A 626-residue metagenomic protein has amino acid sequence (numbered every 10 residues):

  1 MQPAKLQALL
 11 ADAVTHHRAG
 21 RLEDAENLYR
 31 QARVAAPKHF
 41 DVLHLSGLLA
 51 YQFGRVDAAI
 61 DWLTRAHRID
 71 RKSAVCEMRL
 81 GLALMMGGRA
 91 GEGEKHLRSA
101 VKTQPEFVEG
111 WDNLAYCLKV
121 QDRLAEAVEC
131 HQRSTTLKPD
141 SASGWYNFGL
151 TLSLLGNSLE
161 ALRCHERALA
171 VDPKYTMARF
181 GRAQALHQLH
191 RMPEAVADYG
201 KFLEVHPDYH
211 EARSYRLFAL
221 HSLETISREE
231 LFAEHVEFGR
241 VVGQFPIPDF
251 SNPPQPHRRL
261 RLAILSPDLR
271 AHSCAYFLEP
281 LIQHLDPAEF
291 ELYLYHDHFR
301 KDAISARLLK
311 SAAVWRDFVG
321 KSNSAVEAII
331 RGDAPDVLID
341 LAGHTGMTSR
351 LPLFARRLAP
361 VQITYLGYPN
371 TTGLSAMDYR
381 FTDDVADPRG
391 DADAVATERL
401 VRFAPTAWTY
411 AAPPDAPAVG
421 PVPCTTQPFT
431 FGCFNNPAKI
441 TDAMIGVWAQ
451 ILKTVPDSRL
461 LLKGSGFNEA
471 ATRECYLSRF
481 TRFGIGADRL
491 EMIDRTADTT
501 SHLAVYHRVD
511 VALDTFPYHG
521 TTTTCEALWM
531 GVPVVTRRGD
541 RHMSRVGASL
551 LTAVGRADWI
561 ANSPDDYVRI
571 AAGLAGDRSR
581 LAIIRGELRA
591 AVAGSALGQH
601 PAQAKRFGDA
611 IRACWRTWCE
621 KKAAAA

Functional and structural regions predicted by a protein language model:
M1-P428, D442, G446, S478 (+6 more regions): Alpha-helical solenoid repeat scaffolds of the TPR/TPR-like class and their adjacent stem/linker regions that mediate
L43, E289-E291, A449-R482: A conserved nucleotide-sugar
L265, F434-N436, K463, I493: Short hydrophobic "strand-cap" motifs at the C-terminus of beta-strands
G343-T345, P437, Y518-H519: Short glycine-rich anion-binding loops that position phosphate/pyrophosphate groups of nucleotides and phosphorylated
G432-A443: Substrate-binding clefts and catalytic carboxylate motifs of secreted carbohydrate-active enzymes
T515-T522, H542-M543: Active-site donor-sugar recognition loop in glycosyltransferases
A527-W529, T552: Short alpha-helix at the nucleotide-sugar/activated-sugar donor binding site of glycosyltransferases and closely
S544-G555, I560: Short acidic/histidine- and often glycine-rich active-site loop of Leloir-type glycosyltransferases that engages
